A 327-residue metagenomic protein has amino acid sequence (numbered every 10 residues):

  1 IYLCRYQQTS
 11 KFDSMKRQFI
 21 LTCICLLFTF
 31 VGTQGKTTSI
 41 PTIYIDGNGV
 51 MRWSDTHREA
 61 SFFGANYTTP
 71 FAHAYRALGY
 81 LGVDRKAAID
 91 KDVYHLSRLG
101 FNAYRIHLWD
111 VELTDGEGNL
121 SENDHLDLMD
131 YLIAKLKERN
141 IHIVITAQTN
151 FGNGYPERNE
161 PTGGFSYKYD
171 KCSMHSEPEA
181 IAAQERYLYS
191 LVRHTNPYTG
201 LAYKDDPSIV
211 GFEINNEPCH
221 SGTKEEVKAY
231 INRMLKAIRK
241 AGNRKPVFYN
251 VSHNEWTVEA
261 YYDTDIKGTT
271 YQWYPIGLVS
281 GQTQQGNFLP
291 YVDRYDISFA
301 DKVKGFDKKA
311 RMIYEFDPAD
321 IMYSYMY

Functional and structural regions predicted by a protein language model:
I1-S14: Short, Lys/Arg-enriched N-terminal segments with co-localized hydrophobic residues within the first ~10-30 amino acids
T22-T29: Bacterial N-terminal signal peptides
T33-T37: Boundary at the C-terminal end of the N-terminal hydrophobic targeting segment
I40-I266: Active-site mouth of glycoside hydrolases
K240, R244-D320: Glycoside hydrolase catalytic-domain groove-lining segments
M322-S324: Solvent-exposed loop/turn segments connecting transmembrane beta-strands in outer-membrane beta-barrel proteins
Y327: Aromatic- and carboxylate-lined catalytic core of secreted/periplasmic carbohydrate-active enzymes
